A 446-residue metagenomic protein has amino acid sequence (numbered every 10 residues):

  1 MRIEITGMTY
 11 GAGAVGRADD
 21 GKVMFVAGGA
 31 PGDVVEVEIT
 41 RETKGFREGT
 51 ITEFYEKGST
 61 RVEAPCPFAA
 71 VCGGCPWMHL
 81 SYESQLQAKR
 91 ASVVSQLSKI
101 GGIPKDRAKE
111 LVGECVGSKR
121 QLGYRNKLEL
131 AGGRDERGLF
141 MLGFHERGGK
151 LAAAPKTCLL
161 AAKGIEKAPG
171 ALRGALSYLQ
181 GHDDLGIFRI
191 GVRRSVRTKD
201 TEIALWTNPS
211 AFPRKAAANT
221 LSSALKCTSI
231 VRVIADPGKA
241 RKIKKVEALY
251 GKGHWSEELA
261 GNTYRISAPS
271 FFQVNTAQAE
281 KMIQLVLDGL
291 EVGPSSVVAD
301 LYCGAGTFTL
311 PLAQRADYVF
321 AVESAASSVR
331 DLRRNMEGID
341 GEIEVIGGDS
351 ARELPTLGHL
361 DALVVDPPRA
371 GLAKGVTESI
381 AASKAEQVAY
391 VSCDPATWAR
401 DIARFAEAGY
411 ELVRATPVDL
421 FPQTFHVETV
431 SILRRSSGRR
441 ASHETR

Functional and structural regions predicted by a protein language model:
M1-F68, S98, R147-G149: Terminal RNA-binding accessory module
E4, Y10, Y178, F212-R446: Rossmann-like S-adenosyl-L-methionine
E36-E38, E129, A299: Hydrophobic beta-strand signal
E38-E42, A131-D135, R193-R197, R434-S436: Short beta-strand micro-motifs enriched in acidic
T52-A64, A70-I187: Extended interfacial segments that mediate partner engagement and assembly in macromolecular machines
L122-N126, R197-K199, F425-H426: A short, glycine/Asx- and small/polar-enriched loop/turn that sits immediately N-terminal to a beta-strand
L185-S195: A short glycine-rich, hydrophobically flanked beta-strand micro-motif that places a catalytic Asp/Glu for divalent metal
T198-N208, T263-S267: Short, aliphatic-rich beta-strand segments
